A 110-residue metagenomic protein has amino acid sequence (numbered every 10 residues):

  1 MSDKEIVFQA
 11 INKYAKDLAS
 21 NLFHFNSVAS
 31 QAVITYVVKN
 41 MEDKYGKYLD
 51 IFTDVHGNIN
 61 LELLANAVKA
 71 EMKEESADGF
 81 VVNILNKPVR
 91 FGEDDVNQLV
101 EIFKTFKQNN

Functional and structural regions predicted by a protein language model:
M1-K4, F103-N110: Short acidic DE-rich linear segments
S2-A32: Short terminal alpha-helical segments
I6, V89-G92, N109: Small/flexible residues
Y14, E71, F103-F106: Alpha-helix boundary/capping residues
H24-F91: Acidic, low-complexity, intrinsically disordered interaction modules
Q98-I102: Charged, polyampholytic interaction/assembly segments that form long, compositionally biased interfaces
